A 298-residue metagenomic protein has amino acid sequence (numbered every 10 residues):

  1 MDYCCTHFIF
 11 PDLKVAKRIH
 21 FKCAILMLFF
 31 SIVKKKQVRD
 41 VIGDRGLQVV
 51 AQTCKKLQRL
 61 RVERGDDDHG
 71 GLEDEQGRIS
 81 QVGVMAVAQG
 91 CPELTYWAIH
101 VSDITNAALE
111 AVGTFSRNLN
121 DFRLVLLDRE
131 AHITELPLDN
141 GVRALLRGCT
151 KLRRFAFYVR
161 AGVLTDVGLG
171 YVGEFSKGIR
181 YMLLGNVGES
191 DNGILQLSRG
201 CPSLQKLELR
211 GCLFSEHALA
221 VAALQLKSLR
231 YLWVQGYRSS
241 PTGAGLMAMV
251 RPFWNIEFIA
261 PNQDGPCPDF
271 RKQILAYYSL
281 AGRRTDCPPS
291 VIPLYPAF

Functional and structural regions predicted by a protein language model:
M1, H7-F8, I19: Short hydrophobic alpha-helical "box" of cullin-RING ligase substrate receptors that recruits the CRL scaffold
Y3, K14-K17, I25, I32-K36 (+3 more regions): C-terminal capping region of solenoid repeat domains
